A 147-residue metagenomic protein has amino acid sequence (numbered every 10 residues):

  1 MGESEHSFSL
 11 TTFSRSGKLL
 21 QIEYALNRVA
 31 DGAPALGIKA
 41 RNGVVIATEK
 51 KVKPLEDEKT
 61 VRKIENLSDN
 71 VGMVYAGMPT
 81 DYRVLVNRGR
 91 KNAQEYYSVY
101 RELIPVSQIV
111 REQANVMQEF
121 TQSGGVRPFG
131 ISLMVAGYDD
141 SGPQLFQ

Functional and structural regions predicted by a protein language model:
M1-Q147: Long, low-complexity N-terminal extensions
